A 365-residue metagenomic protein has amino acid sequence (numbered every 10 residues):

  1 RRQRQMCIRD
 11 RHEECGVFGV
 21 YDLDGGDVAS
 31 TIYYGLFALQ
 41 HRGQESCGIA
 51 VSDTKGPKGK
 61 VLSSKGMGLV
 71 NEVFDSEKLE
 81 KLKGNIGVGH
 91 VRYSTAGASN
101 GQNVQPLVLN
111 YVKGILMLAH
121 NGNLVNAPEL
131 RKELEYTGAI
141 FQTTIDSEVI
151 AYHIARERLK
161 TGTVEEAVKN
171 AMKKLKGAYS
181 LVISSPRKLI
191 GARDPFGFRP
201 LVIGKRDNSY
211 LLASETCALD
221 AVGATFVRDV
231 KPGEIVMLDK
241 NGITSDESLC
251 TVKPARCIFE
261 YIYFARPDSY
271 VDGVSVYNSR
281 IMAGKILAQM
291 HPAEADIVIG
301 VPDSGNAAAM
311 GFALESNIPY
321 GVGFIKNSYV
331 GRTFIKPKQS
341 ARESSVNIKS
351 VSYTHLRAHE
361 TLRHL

Functional and structural regions predicted by a protein language model:
Q3-D10, T354-H364: Conserved small/polar residues in nucleotide/adenosyl-binding loops
R4, V276-G284, R342-K349: Charged, low-complexity, helix-prone segments enriched in Lys/Glu/Asp/Gln
R9-P232, M237-A295, V301: Conserved short alpha-helical segments that host acidic/polar catalytic motifs at enzyme active sites
L124, S147-E148, G305-N306, N327 (+1 more regions): Alpha-helix N-cap/helix-start and coil->helix boundary motif
G191, A307-G311, H364: Phosphate- and divalent-cation-binding pockets in alpha/beta enzyme and binding domains that engage nucleotide-derived
D229-V230, L314, L356: A structural signal for short secondary-structure junctions
K285-G321: Extended, highly charged accessory segments
N317-R357: Short, glycine/charge-rich flexible loops or terminal/linker lids adjacent to PRPP-binding catalytic cores
